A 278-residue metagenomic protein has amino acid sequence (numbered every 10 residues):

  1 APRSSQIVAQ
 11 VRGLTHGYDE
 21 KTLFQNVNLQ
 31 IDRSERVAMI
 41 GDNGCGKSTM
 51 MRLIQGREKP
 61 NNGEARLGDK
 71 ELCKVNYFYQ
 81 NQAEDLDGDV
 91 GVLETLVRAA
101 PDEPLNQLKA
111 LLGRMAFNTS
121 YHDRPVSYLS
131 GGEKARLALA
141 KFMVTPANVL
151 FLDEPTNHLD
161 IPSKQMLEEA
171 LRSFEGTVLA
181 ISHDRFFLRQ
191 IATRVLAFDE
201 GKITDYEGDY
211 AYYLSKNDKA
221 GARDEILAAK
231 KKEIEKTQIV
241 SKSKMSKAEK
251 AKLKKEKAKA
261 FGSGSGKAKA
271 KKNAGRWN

Functional and structural regions predicted by a protein language model:
R3-N278: ABC ATP-binding cassette signature C-motif
